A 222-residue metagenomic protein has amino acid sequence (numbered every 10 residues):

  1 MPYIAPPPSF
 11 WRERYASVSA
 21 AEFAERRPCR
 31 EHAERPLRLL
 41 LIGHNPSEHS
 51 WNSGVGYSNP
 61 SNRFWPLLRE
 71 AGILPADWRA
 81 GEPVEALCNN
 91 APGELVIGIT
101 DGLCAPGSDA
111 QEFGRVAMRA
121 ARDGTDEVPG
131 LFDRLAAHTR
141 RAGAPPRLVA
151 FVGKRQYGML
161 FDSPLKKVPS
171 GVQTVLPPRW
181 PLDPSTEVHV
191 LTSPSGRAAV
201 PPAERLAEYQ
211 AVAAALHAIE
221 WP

Functional and structural regions predicted by a protein language model:
M1-P36, N59-P60, L67, D109-P129 (+1 more regions): C-terminal capping/extension of enzyme domains
E22-A33, W78-G93, T139: Short amphipathic alpha-helices and their capping/turn segments at secondary-structure boundaries
E34-H44: Short, hydrophobic/glycine-enriched beta-strand segments
L37, S47-N52: Short N-terminal binding/cap micro-motifs at the start of the first secondary-structure element
L40-I42, V152, L191: Short hydrophobic segments within beta-strands
N45-H49, N62, G102-G107, K154-G158 (+1 more regions): Short, solvent-exposed loop/turn segments at secondary-structure junctions
S50-R122: Short, surface-exposed acidic-centric catalytic microdomains
E94-P164: Internal catalytic-core helix/loop-beta-alpha segment that presents or stabilizes conserved functional determinants
